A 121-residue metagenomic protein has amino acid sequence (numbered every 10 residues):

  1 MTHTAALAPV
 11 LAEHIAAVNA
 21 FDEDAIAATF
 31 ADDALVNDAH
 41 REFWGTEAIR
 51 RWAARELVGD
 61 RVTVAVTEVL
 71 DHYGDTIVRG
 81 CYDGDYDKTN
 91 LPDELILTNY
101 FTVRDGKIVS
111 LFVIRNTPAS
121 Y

Functional and structural regions predicted by a protein language model:
M1-H3, R50-Y121: A beta-strand edge to alpha-helix "cap/lid" segment located at domain peripheries
M1-T29, S120: Short, low-complexity N-terminal intrinsically disordered segments enriched in polar/charged residues
E13-A16, A39, G59: Short, flexible active-site loop motifs that bind/organize anionic cofactors or intermediates
D24, D32, V109: Glycine-centered loop/turn positions within well-structured domains that cap or flank conserved ligand/cofactor-binding
D33-W44: A short gly/proline-enriched turn/hairpin at secondary-structure junctions
E42-W52: Short beta-edge strand/loop motif at the mouth of beta-sheet-based domains
